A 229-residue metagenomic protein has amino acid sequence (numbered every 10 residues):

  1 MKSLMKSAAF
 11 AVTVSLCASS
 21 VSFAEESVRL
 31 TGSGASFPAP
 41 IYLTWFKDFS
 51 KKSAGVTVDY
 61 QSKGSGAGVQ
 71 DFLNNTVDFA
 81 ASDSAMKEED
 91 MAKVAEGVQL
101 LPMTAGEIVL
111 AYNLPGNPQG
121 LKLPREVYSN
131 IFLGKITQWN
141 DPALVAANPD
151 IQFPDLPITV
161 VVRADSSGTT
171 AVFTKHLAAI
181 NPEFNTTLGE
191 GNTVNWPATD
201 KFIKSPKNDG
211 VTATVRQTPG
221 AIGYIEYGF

Functional and structural regions predicted by a protein language model:
M1-S7: Positively charged n-region of N-terminal signal peptides that target proteins for export
K2, V21-S22: Glycine-centered signal
A8-S19: Bacterial N-terminal signal peptides
F23-F229: Flexible loop/hinge segments at secondary-structure junctions
